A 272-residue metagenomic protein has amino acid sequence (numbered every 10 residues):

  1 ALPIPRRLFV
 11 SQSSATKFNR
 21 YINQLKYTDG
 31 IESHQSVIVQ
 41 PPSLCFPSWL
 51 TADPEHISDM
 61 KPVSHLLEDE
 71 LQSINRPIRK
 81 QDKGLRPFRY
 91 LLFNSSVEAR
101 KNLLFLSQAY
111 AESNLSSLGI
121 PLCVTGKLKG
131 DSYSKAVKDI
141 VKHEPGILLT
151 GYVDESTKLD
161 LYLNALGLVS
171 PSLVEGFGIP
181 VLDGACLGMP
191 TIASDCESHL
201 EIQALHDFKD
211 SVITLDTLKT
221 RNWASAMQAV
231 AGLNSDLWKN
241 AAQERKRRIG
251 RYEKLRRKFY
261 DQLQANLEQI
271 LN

Functional and structural regions predicted by a protein language model:
A1-N272: Carbohydrate transferase catalytic cores enriched for Leloir-type hexosyltransferases
